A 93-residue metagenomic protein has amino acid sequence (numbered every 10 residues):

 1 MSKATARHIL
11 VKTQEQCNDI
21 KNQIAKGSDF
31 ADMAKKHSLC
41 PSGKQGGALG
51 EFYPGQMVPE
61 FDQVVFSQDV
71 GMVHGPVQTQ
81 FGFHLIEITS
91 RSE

Functional and structural regions predicted by a protein language model:
M1-L10, E60-E93: Proteostasis/folding factors centered on peptidyl-prolyl cis-trans isomerases
A6, D19-I20, E51, Q68: Residues at structural and domain junctions
I20-E60: Peptidyl-prolyl cis-trans isomerase
